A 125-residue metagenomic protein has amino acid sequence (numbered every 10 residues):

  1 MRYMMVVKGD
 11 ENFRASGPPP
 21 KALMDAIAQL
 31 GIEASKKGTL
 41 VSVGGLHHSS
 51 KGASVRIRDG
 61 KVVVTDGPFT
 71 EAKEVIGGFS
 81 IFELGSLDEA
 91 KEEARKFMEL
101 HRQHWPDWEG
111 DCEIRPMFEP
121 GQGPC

Functional and structural regions predicted by a protein language model:
M1-C125: Conserved, structured core segments of small domains
